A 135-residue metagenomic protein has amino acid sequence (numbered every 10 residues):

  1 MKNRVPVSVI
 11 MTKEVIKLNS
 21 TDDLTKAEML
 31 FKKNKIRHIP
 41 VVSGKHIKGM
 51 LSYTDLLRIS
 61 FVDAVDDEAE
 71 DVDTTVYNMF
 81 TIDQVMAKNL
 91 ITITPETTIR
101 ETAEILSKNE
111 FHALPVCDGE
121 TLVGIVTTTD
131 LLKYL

Functional and structural regions predicted by a protein language model:
M1-E14, S52-I91, I99, A103-S107 (+1 more regions): Tandem CBS (Bateman) regulatory domains
K2-V9, S20-R37, K48-L51: N-terminal intrinsically disordered, low-complexity, charge/repeat-rich segments that act as generic
L18-K35, V42, D83-A87, T92-E110 (+2 more regions): The conserved cystathionine-beta-synthase
T25, K45, T74-T75, E120: Residue-level signal for alpha-helical context at structural boundaries
F31, I39-D55, L106, L114-D130: A glycine-centered beta-loop-beta connector
